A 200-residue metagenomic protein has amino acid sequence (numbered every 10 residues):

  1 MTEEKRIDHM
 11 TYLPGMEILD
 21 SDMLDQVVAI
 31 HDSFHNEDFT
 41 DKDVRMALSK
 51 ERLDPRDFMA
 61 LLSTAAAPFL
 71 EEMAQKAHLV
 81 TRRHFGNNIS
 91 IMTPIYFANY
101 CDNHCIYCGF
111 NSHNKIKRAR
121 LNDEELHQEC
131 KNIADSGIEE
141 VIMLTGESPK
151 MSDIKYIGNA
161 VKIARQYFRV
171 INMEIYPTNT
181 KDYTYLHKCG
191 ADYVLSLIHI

Functional and structural regions predicted by a protein language model:
M1-I95, N103: Flexible, acidic/Gly-rich N-terminal and inter-domain linker regions that tether and position cofactor-handling modules
R83-E125: Canonical Radical SAM [4Fe-4S] cluster-binding loop centered on the CxxxCxxC motif and its immediate flanking residues
I89-T93, V141, I171-M173, V194-S196: Hydrophobic faces of well-ordered beta-strands that scaffold small-molecule active sites in alpha/beta enzyme cores
I91-N99, L144-G146, E174-K181: Short, glycine/charge-rich beta-strand/loop segments that flank catalytic centers and engage negatively charged groups
G109, G137, G190: Conserved functional loop/turn residues at catalytic and ligand-binding sites
K115-H127, P149-Y193: Canonical radical SAM enzyme core domain
Q128-G146: Short Fe-S-cluster ligation motifs
I198-I200: Conserved small/polar residues in nucleotide/adenosyl-binding loops
